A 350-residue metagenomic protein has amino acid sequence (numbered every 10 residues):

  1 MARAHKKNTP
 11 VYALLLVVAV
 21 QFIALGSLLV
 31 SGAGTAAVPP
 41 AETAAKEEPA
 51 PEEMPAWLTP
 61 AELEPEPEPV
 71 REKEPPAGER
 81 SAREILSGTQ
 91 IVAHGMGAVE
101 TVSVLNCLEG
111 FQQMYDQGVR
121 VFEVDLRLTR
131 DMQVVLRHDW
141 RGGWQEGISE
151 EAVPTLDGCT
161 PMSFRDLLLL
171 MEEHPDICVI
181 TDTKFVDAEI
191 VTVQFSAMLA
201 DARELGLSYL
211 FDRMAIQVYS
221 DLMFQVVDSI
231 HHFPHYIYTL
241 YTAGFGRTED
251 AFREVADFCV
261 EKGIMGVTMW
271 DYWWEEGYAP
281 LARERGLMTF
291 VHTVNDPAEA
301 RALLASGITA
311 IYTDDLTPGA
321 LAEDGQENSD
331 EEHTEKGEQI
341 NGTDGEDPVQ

Functional and structural regions predicted by a protein language model:
M1-N8: N-terminal Lys/Arg-rich, disordered targeting/topogenic segments
V11-Q350: Phosphate-group recognition and catalysis centered on beta-loop-alpha active-site segments
